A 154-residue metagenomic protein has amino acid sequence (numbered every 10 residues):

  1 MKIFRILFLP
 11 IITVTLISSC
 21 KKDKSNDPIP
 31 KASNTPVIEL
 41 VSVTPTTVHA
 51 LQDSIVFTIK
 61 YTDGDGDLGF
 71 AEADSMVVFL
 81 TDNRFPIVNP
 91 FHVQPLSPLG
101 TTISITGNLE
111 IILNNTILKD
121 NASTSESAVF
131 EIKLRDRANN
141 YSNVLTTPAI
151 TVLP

Functional and structural regions predicted by a protein language model:
M1-C20: Sec-dependent bacterial lipoprotein signal peptides
L7, D23-K24, P86: Small/flexible residues
V14-I38: Bacterial Sec-dependent N-terminal signal peptides
K31-P154: First exposed extracellular module after export/assembly in secreted or surface-exposed proteins
